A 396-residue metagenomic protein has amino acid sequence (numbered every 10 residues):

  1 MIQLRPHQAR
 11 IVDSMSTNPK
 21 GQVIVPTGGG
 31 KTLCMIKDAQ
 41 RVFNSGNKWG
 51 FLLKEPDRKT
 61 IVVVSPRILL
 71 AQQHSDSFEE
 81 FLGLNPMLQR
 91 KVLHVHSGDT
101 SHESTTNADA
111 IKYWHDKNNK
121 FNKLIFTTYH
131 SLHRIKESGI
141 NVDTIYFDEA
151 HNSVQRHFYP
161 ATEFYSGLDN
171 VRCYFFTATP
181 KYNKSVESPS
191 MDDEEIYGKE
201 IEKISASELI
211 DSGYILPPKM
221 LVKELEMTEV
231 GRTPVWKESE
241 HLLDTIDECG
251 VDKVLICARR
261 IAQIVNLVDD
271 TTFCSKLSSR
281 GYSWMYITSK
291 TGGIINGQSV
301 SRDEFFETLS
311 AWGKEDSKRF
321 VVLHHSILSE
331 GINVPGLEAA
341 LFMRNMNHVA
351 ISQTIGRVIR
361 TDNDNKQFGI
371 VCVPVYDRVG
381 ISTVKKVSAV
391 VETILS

Functional and structural regions predicted by a protein language model:
M1-I24: Conserved pre-motif I regulatory segment
N18-V42: Walker A/P-loop
T32-K37, F51-E80, R259-V265: Conserved Walker A/P-loop ATP-binding site and its immediately adjacent core in helicase/helicase-like ATPase domains
L53, L69-T105, S275: Conserved helix-turn-beta segment of the N-terminal RecA-like "Helicase ATP-binding" lobe in SF1/SF2 helicases
N85-K136: Inter-Walker segment of RecA-like/P-loop motor cores
H151-I215: Post-DEXD/H (motif II) to motif III coupling segment of the RecA-like Helicase ATP-binding lobe
H151-N152, S289-S396: Conserved RecA-like P-loop NTPase helicase motor core
G198-V265, D270-T271: Conserved interdomain linker/interface between the two RecA-like ATPase lobes of SF2 helicase motors
